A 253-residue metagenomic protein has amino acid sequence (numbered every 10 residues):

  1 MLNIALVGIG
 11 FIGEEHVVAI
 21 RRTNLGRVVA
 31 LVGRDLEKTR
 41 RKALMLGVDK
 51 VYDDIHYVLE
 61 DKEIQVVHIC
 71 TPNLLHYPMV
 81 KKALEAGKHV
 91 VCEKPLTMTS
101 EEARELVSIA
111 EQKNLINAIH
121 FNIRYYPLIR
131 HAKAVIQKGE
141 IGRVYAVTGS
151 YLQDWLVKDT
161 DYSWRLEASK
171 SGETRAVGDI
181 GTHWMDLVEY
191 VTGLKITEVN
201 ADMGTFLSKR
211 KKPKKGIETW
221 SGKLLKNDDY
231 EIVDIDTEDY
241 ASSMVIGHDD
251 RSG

Functional and structural regions predicted by a protein language model:
M1-L46: N-terminal Rossmann-like dinucleotide-binding module
G13, Y52, C92, N117-I119 (+1 more regions): Hydrophobic residues in well-ordered beta-strands that form the structural core
G26-A30, Q65-V67, T174: Short active-site oxyanion
L46-I109: Beta-loop-alpha module in the N-terminal Rossmann-like domain of NAD(P)-dependent dehydrogenases, especially those
A103-N122, G142-A146: Rossmann-fold dehydrogenase core element
I123-I232: Predominantly a Rossmann-like dinucleotide-binding segment in NAD(P)-dependent oxidoreductases
E238, S243-D250: Active-site beta-strand termini and strand-to-loop segments that position acidic
